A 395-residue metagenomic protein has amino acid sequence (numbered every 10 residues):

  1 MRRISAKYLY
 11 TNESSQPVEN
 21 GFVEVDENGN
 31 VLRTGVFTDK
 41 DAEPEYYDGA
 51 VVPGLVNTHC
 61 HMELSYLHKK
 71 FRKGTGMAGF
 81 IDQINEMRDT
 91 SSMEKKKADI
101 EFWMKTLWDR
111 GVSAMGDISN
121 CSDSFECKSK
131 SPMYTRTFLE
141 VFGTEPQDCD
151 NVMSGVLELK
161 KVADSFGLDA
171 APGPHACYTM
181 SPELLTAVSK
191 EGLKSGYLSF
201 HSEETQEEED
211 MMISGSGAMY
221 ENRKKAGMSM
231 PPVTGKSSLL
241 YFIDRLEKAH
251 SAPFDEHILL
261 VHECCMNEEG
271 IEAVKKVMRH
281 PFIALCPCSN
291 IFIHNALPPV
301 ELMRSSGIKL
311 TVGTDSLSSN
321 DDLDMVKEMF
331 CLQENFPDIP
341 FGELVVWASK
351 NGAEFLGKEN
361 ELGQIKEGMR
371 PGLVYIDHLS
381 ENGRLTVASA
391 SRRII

Functional and structural regions predicted by a protein language model:
M1-N20, D26, S349-I395: Active-site microenvironment of metallo-dependent hydrolases
R2-A6, E27, F37-G79, E101 (+1 more regions): Replace "His-x-His-based motif
E24, A50-V51, H68-P132, S154-S165: Alpha-helical scaffold segments that flank or form the walls of functional sites
G54-T58, M115-G116, T135-L139, A170-P174 (+4 more regions): Hydrophobic faces of well-ordered beta-strands that scaffold small-molecule active sites in alpha/beta enzyme cores
Y66-A98, R136-L139, Q206-D255, L332: Active-site gating loops and adjacent loop-to-helix segments of metal-dependent hydrolytic enzymes
S131-T135, E191-Y197, A252-E256, A273-A284 (+1 more regions): Glycine-enriched alpha-helix->loop->beta-strand junction motifs that scaffold or abut catalytic
G173-S189, H262-C265, I291-H294: Active-site glycine- and acidic-residue-rich loops that bind and position anionic ligands or nucleotide-like cofactors
K248, P287, A296-H378: His/Asp/Glu-enriched, well-ordered alpha-helical/loop segment that forms or immediately abuts the divalent-metal
